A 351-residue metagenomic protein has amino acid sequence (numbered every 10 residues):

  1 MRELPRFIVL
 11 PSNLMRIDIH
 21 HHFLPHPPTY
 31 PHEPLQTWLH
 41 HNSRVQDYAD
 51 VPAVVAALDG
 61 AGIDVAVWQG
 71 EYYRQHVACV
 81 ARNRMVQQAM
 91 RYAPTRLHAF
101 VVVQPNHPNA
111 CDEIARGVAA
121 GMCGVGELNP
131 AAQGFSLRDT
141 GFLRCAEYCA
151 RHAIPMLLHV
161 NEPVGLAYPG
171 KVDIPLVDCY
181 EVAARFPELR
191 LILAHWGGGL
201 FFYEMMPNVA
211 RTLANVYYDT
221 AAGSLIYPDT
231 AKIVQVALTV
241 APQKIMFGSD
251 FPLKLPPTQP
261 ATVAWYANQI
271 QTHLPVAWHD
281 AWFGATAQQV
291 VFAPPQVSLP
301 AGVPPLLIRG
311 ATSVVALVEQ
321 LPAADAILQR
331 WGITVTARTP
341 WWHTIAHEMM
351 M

Functional and structural regions predicted by a protein language model:
P5-I19, P25-V65, V240-M246, K254-P304: Mid-to-C-terminal alpha-helical segments outside catalytic/metal-binding sites
H20, L58, V86, G117 (+6 more regions): Conserved, mostly hydrophobic/aromatic
H21-F23, G70, V101-P105, G126-P130 (+4 more regions): A cross-domain feature marking catalytic cores of carbohydrate-active enzymes and several ubiquitous metabolic/repair
L24-P27, Y73-H76, P105-N109, A132-Q133 (+4 more regions): Active-site environment of divalent metal-dependent phosphoester hydrolases
A56, R84-Q88, D112, R116 (+5 more regions): Alpha-helical scaffolding segments of alpha/beta enzyme cores, especially the outer helices of TIM-barrel or partial
D64-V65, Y73-V164, Y168-G170, A214-V216: Active-site gating/metal-coordination segments in enzymes
M122-G124, R138-F247: Catalytic pocket-lining loop regions of alpha/beta-barrel enzymes, especially the amidohydrolase/enolase/GH5 lineages
P304-M351: Compact, charge-rich alpha-helical regulatory domains located at protein termini
